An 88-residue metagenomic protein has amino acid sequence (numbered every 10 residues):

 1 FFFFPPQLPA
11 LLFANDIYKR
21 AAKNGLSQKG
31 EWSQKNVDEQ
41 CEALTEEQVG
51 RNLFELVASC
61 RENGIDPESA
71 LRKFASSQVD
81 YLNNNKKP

Functional and structural regions predicted by a protein language model:
F1-P88: Flexible "arm" and connector segments at domain edges
